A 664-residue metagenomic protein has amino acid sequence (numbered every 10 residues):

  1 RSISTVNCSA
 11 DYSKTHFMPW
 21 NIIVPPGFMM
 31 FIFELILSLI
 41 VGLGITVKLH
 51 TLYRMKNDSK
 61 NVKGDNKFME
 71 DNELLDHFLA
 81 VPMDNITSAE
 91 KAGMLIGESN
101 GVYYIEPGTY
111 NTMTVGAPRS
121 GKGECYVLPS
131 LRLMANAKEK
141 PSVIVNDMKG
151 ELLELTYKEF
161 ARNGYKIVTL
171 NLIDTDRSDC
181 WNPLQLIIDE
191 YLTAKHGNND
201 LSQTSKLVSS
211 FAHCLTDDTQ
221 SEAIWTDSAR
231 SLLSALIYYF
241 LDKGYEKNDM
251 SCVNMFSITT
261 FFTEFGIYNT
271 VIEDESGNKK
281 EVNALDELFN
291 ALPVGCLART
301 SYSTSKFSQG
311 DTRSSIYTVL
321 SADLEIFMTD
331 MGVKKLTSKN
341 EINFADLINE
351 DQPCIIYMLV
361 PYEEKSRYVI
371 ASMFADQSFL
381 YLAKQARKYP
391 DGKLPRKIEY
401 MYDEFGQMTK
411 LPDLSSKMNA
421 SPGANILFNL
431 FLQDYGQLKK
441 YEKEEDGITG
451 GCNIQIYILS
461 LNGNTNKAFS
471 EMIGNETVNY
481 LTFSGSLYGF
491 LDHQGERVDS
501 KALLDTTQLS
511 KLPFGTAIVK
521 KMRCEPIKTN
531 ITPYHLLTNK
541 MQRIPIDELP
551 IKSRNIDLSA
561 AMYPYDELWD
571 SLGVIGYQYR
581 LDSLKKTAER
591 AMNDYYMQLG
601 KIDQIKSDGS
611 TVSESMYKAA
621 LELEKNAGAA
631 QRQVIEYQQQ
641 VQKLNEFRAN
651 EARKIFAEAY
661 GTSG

Functional and structural regions predicted by a protein language model:
R1-S120, E124-R132, A137-E139, S486 (+1 more regions): Basic- and hydrophobic-enriched, low-structure N-terminal and domain-boundary segments that flank ATP-binding catalytic
L95, S99, Y103-I426, K439-E444 (+6 more regions): P-loop NTPase motor domains
M418-I518: Conserved ATP-driven motor cores of ASCE-family P-loop NTPases powering translocation/secretion/packaging/pilus
L584, A588-A591, Y595-I605, A630 (+1 more regions): Non-transmembrane amphipathic alpha-helical segments
G600-Y617, A629, N645-E646: Charged, low-complexity interaction regions
L623-E646: Amphipathic alpha-helical coiled-coil segments
E646-G664: Long, low-complexity, intrinsically disordered segments
